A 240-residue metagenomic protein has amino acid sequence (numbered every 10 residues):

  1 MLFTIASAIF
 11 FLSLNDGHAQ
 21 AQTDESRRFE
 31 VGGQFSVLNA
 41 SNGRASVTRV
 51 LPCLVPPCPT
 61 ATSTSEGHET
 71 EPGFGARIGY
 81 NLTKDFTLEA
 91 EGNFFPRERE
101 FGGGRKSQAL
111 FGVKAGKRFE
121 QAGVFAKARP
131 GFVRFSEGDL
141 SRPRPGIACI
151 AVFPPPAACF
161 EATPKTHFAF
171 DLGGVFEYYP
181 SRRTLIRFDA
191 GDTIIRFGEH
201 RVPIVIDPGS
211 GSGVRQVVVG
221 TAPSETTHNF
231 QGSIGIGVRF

Functional and structural regions predicted by a protein language model:
M1-S26: Cleavable N-terminal export/targeting peptides
N15-A19, V31, H228: Intrinsic low-complexity/disordered segments
A21-V37: Short N-terminal segments immediately surrounding and downstream of signal-peptide cleavage
G32-N39, R77-F170, Y178-R182, I186-R187 (+2 more regions): Gram-negative (and chloroplast) outer-membrane scaffold detector with strong preference for beta-barrel transmembrane
N42-E66, E137-T163, G198-P223: Solvent-exposed loop segments that connect transmembrane elements
V47-F94: N-terminal, post-signal-peptide region of Sec/Tat-exported proteins
R183-A190, I194-D207: C-terminal beta-signal and adjacent terminal beta-strands/loops of Gram-negative outer-membrane beta-barrel proteins
